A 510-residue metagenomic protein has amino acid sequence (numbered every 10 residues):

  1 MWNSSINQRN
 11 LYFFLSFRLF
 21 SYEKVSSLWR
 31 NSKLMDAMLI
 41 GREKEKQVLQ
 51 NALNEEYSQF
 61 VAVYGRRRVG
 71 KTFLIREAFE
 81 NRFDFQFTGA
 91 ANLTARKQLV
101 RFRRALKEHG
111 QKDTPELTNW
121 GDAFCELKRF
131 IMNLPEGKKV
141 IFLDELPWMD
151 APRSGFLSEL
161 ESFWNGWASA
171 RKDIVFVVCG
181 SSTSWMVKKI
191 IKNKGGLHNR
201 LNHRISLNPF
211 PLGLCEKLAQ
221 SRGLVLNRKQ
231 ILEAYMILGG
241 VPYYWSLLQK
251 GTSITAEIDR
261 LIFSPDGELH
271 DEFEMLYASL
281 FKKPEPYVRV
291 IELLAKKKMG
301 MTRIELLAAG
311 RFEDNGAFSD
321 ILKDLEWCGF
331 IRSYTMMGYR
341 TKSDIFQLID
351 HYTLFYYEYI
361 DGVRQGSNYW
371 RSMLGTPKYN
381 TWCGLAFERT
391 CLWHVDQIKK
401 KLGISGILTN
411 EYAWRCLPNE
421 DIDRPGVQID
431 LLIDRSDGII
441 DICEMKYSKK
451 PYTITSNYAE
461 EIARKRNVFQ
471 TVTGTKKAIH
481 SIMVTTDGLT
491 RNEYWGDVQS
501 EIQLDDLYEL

Functional and structural regions predicted by a protein language model:
M1-M373, P377, S481: Phosphate-binding site recognition
M337, D344-L510: A cross-kingdom feature that marks ATP-driven nucleic-acid transaction machinery
